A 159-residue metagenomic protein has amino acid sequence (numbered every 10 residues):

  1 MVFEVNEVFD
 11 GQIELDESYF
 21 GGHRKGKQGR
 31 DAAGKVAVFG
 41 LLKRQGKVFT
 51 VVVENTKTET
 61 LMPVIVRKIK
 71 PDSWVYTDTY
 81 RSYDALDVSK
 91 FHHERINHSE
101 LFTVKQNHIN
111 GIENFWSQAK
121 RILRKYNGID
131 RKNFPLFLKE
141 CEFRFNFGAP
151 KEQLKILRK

Functional and structural regions predicted by a protein language model:
M1-K159: Residue-level recognition of single "structural anchor" positions that define or cap local secondary structure
